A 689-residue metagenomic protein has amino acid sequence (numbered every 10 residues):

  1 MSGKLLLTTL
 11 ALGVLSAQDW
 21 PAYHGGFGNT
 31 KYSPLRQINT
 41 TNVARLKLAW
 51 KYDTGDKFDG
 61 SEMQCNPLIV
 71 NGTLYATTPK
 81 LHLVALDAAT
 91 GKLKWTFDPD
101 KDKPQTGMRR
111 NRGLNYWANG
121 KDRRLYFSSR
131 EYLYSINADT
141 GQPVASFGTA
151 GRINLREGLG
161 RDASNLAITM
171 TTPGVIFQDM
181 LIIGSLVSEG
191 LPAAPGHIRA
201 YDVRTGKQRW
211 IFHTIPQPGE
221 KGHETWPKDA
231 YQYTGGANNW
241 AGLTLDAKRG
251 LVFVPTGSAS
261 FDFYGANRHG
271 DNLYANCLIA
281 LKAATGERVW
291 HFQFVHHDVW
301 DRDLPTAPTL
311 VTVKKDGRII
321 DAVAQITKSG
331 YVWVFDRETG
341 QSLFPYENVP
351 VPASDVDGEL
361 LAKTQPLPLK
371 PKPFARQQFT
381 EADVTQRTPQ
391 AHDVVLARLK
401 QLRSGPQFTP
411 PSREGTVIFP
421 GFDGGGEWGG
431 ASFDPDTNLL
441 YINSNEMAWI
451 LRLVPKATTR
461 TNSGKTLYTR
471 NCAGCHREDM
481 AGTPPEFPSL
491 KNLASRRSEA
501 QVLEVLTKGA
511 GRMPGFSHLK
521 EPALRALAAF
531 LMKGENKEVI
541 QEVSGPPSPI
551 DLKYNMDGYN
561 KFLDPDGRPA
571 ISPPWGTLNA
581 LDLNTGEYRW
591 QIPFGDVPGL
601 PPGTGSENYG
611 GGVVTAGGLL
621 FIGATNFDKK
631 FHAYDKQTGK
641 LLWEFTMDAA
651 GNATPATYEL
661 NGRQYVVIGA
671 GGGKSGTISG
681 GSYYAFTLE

Functional and structural regions predicted by a protein language model:
M1-T9: Sec-dependent signal peptide recognition, specifically the positively charged N-region followed immediately by
T9-A17: Hydrophobic h-region of N-terminal signal peptides that target proteins for export in Gram-negative bacteria
S16-D59, P67-I69, K92, N579: Mature N-terminal segment immediately following signal peptide/propeptide cleavage in secreted/periplasmic
A17-I38, D357-H392, E542-Y554: N-terminal pre-domain segments of enzymes
W20-H24, G60-H82, T106-L133, L166-P192 (+9 more regions): Repeat-blade elements of multi-bladed beta-propeller folds
T41-G55, L83-P104, G120-K121, L133-S164 (+12 more regions): Extracytoplasmic/lumenal domain signature
T169, L251, T458-N462, T466-V539 (+1 more regions): Extracytoplasmic electron-transfer domains, predominantly the class I c-type cytochrome c fold
A382-R398, P406-P411, I418-F419, G429-R460 (+2 more regions): Periplasmic c-type cytochrome electron-transfer domains
